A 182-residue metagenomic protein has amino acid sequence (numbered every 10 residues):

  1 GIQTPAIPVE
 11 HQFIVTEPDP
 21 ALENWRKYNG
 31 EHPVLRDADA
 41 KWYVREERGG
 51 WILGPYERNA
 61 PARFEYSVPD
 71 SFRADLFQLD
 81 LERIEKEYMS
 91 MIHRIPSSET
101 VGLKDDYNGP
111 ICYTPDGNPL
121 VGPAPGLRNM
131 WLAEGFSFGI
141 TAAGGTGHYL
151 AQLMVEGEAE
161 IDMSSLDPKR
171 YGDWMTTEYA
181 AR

Functional and structural regions predicted by a protein language model:
G1-R26, G30, I161: Central helical "cap/lid" subdomain
P5-A6, D39, R48, A62-R63 (+1 more regions): C-terminal catalytic lobe of FAD-dependent flavoproteins
F13-V15, V34, Y43, L120 (+1 more regions): Conserved hydrophobic/aromatic beta-strand scaffold that supports enzyme active sites
T16, L53-G54, I84: Short glycine/serine/threonine-enriched helix-capping/active-site loop that flanks the nucleotide-sugar donor pocket
P20, N29, S67-V68, H148: Short, glycine/charged-enriched secondary-structure capping and boundary segments
A21-G54: Conserved FAD-binding catalytic core of PHBH/FMO-like flavoproteins
